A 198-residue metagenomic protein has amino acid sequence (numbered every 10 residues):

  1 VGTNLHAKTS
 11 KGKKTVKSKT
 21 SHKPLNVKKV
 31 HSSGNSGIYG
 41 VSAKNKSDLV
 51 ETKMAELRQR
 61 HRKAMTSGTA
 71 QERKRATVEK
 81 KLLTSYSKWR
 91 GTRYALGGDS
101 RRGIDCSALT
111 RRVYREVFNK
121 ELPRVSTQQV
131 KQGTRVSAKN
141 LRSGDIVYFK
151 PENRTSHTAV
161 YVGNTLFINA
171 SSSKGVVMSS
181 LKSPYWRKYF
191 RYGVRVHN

Functional and structural regions predicted by a protein language model:
G2-V27, T155, V162-N198: Aromatic- and glycine-rich peptidoglycan recognition patches
L5-T92, V196-N198: Intrinsically disordered, low-complexity, Pro/Ser/Thr/Asn/Gly/Ala-rich spacer/linker segments adjacent to signal
K80, T84-K88, A108-E116, R191: Solvent-exposed, polar/charged alpha-helical surfaces in well-ordered, non-transmembrane soluble domains, broadly
T92-S143: Catalytic cysteine-centered active-site loop
G144-D145, T165: Structural motif
